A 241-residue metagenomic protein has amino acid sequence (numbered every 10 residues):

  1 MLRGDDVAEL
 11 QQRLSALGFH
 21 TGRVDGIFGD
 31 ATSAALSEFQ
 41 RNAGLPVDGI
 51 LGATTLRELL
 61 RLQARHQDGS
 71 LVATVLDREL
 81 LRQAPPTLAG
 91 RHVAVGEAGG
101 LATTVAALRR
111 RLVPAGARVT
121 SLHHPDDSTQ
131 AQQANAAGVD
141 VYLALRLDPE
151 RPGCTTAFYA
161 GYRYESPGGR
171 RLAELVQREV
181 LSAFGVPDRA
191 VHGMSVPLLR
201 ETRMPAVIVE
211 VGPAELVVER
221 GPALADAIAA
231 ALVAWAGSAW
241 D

Functional and structural regions predicted by a protein language model:
M1-A8, Q12-E58: Short acidic, glycine/serine/threonine-rich helix-capping segments at coil-helix boundaries
M1-G26, H66, S70, T74-P85 (+2 more regions): Acidic, Ser/Thr/Pro/Gly-enriched interdomain connector segments
S33-A34, L59, A131, G153: Short Asp/Glu-rich motifs
A34, G44-A84: Charged, low-complexity intrinsically disordered tails and linkers
L36, R41-V47, Q67-T74, Q132-A144 (+1 more regions): Short, structured secondary-structure boundary patches
H92-D241: Active-site-proximal helix/loop segments of hydrolytic enzymes
